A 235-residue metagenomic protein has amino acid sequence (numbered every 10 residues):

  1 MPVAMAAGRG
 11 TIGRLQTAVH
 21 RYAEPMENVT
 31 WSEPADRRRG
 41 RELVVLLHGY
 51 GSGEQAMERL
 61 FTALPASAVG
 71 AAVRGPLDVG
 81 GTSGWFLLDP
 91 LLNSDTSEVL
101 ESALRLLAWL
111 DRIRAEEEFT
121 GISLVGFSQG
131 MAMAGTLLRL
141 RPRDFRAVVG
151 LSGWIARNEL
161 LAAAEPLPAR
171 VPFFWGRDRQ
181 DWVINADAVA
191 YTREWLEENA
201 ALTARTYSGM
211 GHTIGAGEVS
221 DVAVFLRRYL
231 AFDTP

Functional and structural regions predicted by a protein language model:
H20-F119: Serine-hydrolase catalytic machinery in alpha/beta-hydrolase-like enzymes
R59, T136-L140: Active-site signature of alpha/beta-hydrolase-fold catalytic machinery across serine- and Asp/Cys-nucleophile hydrolases
T82-D89, G153-F173: Flexible "cap/lid" loop of the alpha/beta hydrolase fold
V125-G130, A134: Gly/Ala-rich beta-loop-alpha elbow adjacent to hydrolase catalytic centers
R143-I155: A conserved short beta-strand
F174-R177, D181: Short beta-strand/loop motif that positions the catalytic acidic residue of the alpha/beta-hydrolase fold
D187-P235: C-terminal catalytic histidine-bearing segment of alpha/beta-hydrolase fold enzymes
